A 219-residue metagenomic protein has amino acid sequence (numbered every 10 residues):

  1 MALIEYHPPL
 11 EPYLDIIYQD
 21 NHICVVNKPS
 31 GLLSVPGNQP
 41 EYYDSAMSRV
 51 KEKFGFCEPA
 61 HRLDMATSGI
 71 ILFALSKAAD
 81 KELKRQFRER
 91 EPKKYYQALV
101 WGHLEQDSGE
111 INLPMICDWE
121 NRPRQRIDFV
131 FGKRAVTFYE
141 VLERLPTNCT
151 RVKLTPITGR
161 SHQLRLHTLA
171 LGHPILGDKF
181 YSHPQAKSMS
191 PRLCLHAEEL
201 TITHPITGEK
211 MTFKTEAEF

Functional and structural regions predicted by a protein language model:
M1-F219: RNA pseudouridine synthases
